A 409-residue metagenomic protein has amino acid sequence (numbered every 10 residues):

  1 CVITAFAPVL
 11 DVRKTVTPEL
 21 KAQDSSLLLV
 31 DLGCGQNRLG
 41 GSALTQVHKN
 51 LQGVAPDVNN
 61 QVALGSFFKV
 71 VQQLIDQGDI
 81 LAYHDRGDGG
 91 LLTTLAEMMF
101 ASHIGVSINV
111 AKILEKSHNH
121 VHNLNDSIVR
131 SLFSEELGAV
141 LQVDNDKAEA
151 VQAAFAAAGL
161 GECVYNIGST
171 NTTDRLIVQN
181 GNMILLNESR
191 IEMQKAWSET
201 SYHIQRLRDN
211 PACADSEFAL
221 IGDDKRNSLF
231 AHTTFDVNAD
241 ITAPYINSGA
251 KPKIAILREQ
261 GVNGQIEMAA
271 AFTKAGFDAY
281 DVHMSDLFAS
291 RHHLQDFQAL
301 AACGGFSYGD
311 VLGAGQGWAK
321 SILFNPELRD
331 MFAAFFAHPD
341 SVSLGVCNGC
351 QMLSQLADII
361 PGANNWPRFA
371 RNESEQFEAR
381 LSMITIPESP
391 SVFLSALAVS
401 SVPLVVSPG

Functional and structural regions predicted by a protein language model:
C1-F133, D144-K253, G261: Intein/HINT protein-splicing elements and their conserved insertion hotspots or analogous self-processing inserts
D24, L300, P408: Residue-level signal for inorganic ion chemistry
V70-Q72, N125, M331, S391-L397: Glycine-rich loop/turn
I80-L81, A139, D340-V342: Short active-site oxyanion
D85, C347, P408: Active-site glycine-centered loops adjacent to acidic/histidine catalytic or metal-binding residues that shape
D126-L137, D340, R371-N372, Q376: Cysteine-centered functional microenvironments
L141, S374, S382-G409: Catalytic core of tubulin tyrosine ligase-like
N180-V346, C350-N365, A370-L381, T385: N-terminal beta1-alpha1 cap of cysteine-dependent amidohydrolase-like domains
